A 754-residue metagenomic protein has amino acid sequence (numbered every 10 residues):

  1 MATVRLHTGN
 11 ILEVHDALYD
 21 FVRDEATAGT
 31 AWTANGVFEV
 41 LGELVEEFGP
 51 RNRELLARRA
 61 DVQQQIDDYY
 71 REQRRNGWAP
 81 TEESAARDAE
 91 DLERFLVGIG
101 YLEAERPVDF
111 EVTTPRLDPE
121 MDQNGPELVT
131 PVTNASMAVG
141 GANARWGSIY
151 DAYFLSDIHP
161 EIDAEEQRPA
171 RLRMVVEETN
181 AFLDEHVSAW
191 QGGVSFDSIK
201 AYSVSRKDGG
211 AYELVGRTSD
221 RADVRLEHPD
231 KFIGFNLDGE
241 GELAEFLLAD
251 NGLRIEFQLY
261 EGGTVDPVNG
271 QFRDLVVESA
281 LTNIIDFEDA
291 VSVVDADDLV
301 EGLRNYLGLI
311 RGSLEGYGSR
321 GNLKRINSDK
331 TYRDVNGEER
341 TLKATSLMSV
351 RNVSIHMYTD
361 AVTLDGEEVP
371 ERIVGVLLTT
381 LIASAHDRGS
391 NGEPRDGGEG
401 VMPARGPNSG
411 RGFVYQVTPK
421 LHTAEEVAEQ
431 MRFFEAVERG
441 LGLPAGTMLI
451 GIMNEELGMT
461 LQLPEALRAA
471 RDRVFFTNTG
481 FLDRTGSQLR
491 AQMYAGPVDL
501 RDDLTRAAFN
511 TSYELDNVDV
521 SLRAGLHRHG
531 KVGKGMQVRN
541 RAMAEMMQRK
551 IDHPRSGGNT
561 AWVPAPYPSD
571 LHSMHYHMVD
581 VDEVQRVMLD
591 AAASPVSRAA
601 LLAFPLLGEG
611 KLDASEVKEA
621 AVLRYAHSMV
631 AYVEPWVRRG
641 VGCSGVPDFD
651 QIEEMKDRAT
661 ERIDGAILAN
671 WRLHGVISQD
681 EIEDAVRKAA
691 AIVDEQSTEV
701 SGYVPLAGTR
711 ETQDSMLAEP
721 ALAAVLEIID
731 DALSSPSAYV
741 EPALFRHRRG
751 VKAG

Functional and structural regions predicted by a protein language model:
A2-L6, L12, F21-A28, T460-L463 (+4 more regions): Domain-level signal for soluble alpha/beta catalytic cores
A2-R75, E82, A89, E93-E103: N-terminal-proximal low-complexity accessory segments that begin disordered and transition into the first
V4, E93-D151, L155-E161, R168 (+4 more regions): Acidic, glycine-enriched catalytic cores built around paired aspartates
A17, F21, E25, V40 (+15 more regions): Generic, well-ordered alpha-helical scaffold segments in large soluble proteins
A28-W32, E47-E54, D68-A79, Y101-E105 (+15 more regions): Intrinsically disordered or highly flexible coil/loop and linker segments, enriched in small and charged/polar residues
A85-E429, F433-L443, L449, V622: Catalytic alpha/beta active-site cores
R411-F413, V417-T418, H422-G480, R490 (+1 more regions): Gly/Pro-rich turn-and-neighbor structural signature
L457-K550, S556: Catalytic-core regions of glycoside hydrolase
